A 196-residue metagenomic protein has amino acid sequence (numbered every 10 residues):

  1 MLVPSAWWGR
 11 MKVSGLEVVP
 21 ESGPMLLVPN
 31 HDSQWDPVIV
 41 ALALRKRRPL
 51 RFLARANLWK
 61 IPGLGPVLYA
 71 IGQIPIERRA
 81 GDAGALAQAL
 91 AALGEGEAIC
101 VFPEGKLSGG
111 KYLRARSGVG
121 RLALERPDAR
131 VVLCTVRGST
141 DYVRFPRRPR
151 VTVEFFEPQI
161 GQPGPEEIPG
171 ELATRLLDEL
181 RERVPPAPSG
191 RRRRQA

Functional and structural regions predicted by a protein language model:
M1, A70-P75, E104-L107: Short, basic, glycine/proline-bearing loop/turn elements
M1-H31: Helix-to-loop junction immediately C-terminal to a conserved catalytic motif
M1-R10, K60-I71, V143-R150: Alpha-helical membrane-targeting segments
W8-K12, A80-L86: Glycine-rich, highly charged phosphate/nucleotide-binding loops
V13, F52, Q73-P75, V131 (+1 more regions): Conserved beta-strand scaffold positions in the cores of enzyme catalytic domains, especially in NTP/NDP-utilizing
E17, A56, E77, T135 (+1 more regions): Residues at the C-termini of beta-strands that transition into short coil/loop
P20-A80: Catalytic core of membrane glycerolipid acyltransferases/transacylases, capturing the structured, soluble-facing
G84-A196: Non-catalytic C-terminal accessory region of glycerolipid acyltransferases and related lyso-lipid remodeling enzymes
